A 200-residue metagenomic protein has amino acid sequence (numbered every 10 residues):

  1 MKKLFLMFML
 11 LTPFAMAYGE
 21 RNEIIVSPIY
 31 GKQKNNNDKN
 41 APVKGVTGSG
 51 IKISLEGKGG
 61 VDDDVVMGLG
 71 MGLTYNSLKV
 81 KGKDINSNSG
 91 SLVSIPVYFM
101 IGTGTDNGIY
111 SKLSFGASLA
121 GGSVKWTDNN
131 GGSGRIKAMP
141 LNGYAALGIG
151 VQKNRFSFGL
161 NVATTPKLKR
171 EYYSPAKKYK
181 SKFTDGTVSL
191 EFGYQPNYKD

Functional and structural regions predicted by a protein language model:
L4-P13: Sec-dependent N-terminal signal peptides
T12, S27, S94-V97, M139 (+1 more regions): Hydrophobic alpha-helix-in-membranes signature
F14-G19: Sec/Tat signal peptide C-region and signal peptidase I cleavage site
R21, Q33-V43, G72-K81, R135-D200: Predominantly the C-terminal beta-signal and adjacent terminal strand-loop region of outer-membrane beta-barrel
E23-K32, S49-N129, D185, S189 (+2 more regions): Gram-negative (and chloroplast) outer-membrane scaffold detector with strong preference for beta-barrel transmembrane
V43-T47, S87-S91, S133-K137: Short linear motifs at secondary-structure transitions and domain/linker junctions
